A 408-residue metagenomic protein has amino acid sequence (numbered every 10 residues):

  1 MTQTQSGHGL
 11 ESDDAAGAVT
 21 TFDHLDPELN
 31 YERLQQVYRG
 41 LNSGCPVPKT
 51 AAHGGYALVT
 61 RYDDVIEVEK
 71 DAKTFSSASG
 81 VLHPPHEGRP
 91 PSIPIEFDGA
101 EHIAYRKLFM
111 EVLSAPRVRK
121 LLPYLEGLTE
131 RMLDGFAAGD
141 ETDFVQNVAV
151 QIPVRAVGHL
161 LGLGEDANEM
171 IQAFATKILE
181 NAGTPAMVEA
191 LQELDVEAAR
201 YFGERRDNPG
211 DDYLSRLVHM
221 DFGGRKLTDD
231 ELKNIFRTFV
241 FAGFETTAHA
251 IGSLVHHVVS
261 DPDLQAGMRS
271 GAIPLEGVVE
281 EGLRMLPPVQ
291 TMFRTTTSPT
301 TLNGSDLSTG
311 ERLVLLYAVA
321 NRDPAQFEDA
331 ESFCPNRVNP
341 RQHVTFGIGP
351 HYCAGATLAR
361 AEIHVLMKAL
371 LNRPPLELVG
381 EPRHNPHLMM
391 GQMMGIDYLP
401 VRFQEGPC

Functional and structural regions predicted by a protein language model:
M1-C408: Cytochrome P450
